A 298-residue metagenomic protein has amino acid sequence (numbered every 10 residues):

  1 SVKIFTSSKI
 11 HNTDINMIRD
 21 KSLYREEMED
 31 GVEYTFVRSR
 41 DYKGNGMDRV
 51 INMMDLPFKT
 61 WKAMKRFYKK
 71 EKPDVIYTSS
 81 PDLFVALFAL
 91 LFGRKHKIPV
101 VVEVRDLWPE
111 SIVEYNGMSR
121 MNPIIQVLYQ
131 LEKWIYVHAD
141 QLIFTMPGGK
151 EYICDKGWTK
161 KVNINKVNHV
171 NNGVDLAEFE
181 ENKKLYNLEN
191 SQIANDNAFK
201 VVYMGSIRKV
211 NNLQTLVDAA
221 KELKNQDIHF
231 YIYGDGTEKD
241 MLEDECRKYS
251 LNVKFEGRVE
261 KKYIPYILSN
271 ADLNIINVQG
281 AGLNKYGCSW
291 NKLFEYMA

Functional and structural regions predicted by a protein language model:
S7-Y68: A conserved catalytic-core segment of Leloir-type glycosyltransferases
S8, G148, V170-G173: Carbohydrate-associated surface elements
D41-V50, K70-E71, K95-K133, E151 (+2 more regions): Acceptor-binding helix/loop patch of EC 2.4 sugar-transfer enzymes, predominantly nucleotide-sugar-dependent
W61, K65, F84-L87, L91-K95 (+1 more regions): Membrane-proximal helix-turn-helix segments that form the acceptor-binding/catalytic region of lipid-linked
C154, W158-K160, N165, G173-S191 (+2 more regions): Acidic anion/phosphate-binding donor-loop and adjacent secondary structure in glycosyltransferase catalytic cores
I193-K221, Y231: Conserved donor-binding/catalytic core segment of Leloir-type glycosyltransferases
A198, N225-Y233, D240-L273: Nucleotide-activated donor-binding/catalytic signature segment of Leloir-type glycosyltransferases, i.e., the conserved
N211, E260-A298: Nucleotide-sugar-dependent
